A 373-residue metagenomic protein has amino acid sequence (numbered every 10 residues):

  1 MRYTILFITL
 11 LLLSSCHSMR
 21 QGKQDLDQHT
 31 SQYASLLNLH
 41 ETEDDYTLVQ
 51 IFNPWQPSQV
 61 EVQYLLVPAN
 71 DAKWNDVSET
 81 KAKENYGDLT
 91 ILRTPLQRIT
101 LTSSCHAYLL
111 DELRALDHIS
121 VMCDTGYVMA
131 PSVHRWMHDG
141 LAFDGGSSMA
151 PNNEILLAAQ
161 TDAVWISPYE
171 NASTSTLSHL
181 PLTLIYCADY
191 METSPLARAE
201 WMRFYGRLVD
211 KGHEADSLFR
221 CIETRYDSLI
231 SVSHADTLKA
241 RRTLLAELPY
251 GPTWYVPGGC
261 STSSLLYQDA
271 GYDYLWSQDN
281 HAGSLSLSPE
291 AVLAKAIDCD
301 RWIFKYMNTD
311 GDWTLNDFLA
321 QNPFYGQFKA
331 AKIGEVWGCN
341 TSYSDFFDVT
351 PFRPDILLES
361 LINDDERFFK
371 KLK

Functional and structural regions predicted by a protein language model:
M1-T4: Positively charged n-region of N-terminal signal peptides that target proteins for export
L12-S15: C-terminal motif of bacterial Sec signal peptides marking the signal peptidase cleavage site
H17-M19: Bacterial signal peptide processing site
W55-A159, A163-Y169: A short, structured surface patch at a secondary-structure boundary
R98-S104, Y108-L113, E214-A270: Basic- and aromatic-lined ligand-binding clefts that recognize polyanionic substrates
A150-Q160, L287-D298: Short helices/loops that flank or line small-molecule/ion binding pockets
P195-C221, F304-K373: Structured C-terminal subdomain patch of bacterial secreted/periplasmic proteins
S263-S284, I303-Y306, G338: His/Asp/Glu-enriched short active-site or ligand-binding loop at hydrolase and phosphoryl-transfer sites
